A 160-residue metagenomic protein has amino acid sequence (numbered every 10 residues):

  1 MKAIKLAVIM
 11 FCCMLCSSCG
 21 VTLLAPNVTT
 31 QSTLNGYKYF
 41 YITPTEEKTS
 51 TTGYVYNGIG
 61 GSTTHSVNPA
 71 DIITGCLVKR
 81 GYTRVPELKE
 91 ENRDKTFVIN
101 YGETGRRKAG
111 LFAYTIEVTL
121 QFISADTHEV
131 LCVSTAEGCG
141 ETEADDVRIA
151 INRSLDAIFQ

Functional and structural regions predicted by a protein language model:
M1-V8: Bacterial N-terminal signal peptides that target proteins for export
L6, S18-R80: A structural "domain/chain start" motif
C12-S18: Hydrophobic h-region of N-terminal signal peptides that target proteins for export in Gram-negative bacteria
M14, N35, R93: Structured loop/turn residues at beta-strand edges in well-structured enzyme cores
A25-V28, T63-V67, D71-D145, I149: Surface-exposed short loop/turn segments
I149-Q160: Short, solvent-exposed cationic patches
